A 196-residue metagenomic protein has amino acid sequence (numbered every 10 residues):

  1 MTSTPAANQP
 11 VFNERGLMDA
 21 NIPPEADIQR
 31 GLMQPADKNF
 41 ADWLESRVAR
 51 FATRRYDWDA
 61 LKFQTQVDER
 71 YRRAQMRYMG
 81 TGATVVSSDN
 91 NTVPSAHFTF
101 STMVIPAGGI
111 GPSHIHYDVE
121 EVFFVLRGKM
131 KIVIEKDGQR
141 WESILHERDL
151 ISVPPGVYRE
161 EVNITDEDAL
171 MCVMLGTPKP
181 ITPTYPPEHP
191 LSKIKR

Functional and structural regions predicted by a protein language model:
T2-H97, H189, R196: A short, N-terminal "cap"/entry segment at the start of jelly-roll beta-barrel domains of the cupin/DSBH fold
T81-D89, T99-Y117, P155: Conserved short histidine dyad/triad with adjacent acidic residue
S87-P94, G111-Y117, I134, E142-I144 (+1 more regions): Short histidine-centered beta-strand/loop micro-motifs that create catalytic or ligand/metal-coordination sites
F100, E121-F124, S152, E167-Y185: A short hydrophobic beta-strand segment most commonly corresponding to one strand of the jelly-roll/cupin
I110-P112, K131, L150-I151, P155-E160: Histidine-centered metal-chelating micro-motifs
D118-K131, K136: Glycine- and acidic-residue-biased ligand/ion/polar-headgroup-sensing regions
K136-P155: Short acidic-glycine-tyrosine-enriched beta hairpin
